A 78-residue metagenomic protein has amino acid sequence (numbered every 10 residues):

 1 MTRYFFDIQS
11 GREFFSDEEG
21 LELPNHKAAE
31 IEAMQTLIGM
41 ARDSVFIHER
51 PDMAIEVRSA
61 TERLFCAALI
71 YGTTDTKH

Functional and structural regions predicted by a protein language model:
M1-S16: Short aromatic-glycine-(Arg/Gly/Cys) micro-motifs in beta-strand/loop hairpins
F15-P24: A short, exposed loop/beta-hairpin motif centered on an aromatic-Gly-Thr core
T36-F46: Short arginine-rich
S44-H78: C-terminal structural segments of small proteins and small subunits
